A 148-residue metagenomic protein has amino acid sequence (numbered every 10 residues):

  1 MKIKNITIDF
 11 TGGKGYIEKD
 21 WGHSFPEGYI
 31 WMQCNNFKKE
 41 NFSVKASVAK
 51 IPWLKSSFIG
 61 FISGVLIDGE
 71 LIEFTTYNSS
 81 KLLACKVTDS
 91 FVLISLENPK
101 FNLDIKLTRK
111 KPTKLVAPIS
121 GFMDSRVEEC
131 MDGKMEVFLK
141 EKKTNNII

Functional and structural regions predicted by a protein language model:
M1-I148: Structured soluble/peripheral alpha/beta segments that form catalytic or ligand/cofactor-binding pockets
